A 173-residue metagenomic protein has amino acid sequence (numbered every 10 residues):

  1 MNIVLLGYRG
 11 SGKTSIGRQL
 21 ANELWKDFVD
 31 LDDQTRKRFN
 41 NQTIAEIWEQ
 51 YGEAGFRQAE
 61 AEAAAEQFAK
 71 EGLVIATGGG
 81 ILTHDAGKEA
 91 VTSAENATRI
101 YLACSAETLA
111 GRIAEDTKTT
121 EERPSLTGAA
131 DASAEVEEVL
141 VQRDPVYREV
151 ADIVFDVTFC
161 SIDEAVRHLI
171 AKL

Functional and structural regions predicted by a protein language model:
L5: Hydrophobic anchor at the beta1->P-loop junction of P-loop NTPases
Y8: P-loop (Walker A) phosphate-binding loop of NTP-binding proteins
S11: ATP-binding Walker
T14: Walker A/P-loop
Q19, E23, T98, V141-L173: NTP-dependent small-molecule kinase module
N22-L31: Post-Walker A helix-loop "phosphate-sensing" segment adjacent to the P-loop in P-loop NTPases
D33-T92: ATP-dependent small-molecule kinase phosphotransfer cores that center on conserved nucleotide phosphate-binding segments
E95-D144: A glycine- and Lys/Arg-enriched "phosphate-lid" helix/loop adjacent to the NTP-binding pocket of small-molecule kinases
